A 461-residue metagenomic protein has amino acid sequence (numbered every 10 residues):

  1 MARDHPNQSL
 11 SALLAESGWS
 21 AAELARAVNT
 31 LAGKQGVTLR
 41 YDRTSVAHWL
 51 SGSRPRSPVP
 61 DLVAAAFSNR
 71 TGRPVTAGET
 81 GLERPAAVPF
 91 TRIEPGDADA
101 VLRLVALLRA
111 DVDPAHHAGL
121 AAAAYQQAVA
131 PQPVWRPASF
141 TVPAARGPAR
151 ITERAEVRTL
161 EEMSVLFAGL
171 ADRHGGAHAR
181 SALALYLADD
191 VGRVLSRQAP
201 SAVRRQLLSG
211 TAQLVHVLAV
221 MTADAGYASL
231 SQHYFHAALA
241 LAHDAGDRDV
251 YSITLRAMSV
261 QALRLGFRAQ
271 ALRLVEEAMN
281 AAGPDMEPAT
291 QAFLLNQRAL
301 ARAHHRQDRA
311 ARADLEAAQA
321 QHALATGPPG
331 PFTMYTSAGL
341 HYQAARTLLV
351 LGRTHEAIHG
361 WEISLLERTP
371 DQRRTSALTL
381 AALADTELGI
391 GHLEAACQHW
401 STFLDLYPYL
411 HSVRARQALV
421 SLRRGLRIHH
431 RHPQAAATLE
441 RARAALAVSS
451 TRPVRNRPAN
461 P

Functional and structural regions predicted by a protein language model:
M1-G33: A short, Lys/Arg-rich alpha-helix, primarily the initiator
A2-P6, Y41, E162, G339: Alpha-helix N-cap/N′ positions at the starts of helices
L10, V63, A238: Aromatic/hydrophobic pocket-lining residues that form π-stacking "cages" and hydrophobic walls in ligand
T30-P55: Recognition helix of helix-turn-helix/homeodomain-like DNA-binding domains that insert into the DNA major groove
S57-D61, A65-E162: Compositionally biased, long intrinsically disordered regions
P148-V157, E161-P461: Conserved binding/catalytic microenvironments
